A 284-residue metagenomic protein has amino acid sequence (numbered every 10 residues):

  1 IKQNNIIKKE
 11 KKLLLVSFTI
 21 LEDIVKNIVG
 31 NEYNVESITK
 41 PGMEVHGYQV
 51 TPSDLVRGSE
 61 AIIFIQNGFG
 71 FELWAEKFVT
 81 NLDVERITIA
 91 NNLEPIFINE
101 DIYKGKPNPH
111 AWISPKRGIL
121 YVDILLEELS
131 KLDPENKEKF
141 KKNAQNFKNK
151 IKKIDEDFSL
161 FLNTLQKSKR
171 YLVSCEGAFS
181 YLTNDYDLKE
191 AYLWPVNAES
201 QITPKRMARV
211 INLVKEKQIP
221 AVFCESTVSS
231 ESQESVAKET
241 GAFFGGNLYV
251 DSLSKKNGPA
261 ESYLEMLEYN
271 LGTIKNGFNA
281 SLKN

Functional and structural regions predicted by a protein language model:
I1-N284: Extracytoplasmic metal-acquisition and chelation regions
